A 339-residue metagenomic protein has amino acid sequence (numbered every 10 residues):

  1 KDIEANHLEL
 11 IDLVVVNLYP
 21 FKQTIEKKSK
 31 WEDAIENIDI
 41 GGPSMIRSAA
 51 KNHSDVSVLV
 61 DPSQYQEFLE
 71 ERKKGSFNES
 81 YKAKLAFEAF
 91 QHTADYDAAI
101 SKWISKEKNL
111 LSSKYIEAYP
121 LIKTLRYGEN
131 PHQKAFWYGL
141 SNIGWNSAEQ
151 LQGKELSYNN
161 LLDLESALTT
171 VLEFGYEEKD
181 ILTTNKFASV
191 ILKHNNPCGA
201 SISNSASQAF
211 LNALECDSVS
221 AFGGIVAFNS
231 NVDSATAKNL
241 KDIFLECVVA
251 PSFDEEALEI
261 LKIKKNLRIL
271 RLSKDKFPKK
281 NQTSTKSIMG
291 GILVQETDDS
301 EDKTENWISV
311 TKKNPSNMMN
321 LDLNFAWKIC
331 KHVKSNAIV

Functional and structural regions predicted by a protein language model:
K1-K108, Y176, N196, N204 (+1 more regions): Active-site loop-to-helix "anion-binding N-cap" substructures in soluble metabolic enzymes
D12-V16, Y96-A98, I104-V339: ATP-dependent carboxylate/acyl-activation modules
